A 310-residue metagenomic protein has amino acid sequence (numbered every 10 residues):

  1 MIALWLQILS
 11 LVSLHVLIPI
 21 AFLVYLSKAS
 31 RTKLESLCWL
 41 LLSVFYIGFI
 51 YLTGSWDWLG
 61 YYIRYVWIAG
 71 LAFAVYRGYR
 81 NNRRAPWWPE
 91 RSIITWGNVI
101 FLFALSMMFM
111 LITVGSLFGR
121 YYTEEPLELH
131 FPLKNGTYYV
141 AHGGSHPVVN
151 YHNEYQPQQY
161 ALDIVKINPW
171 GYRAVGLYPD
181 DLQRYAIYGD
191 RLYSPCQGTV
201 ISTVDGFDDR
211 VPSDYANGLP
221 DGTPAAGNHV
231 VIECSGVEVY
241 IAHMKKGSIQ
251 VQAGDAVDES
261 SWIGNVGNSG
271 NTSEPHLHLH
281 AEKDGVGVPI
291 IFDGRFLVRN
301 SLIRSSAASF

Functional and structural regions predicted by a protein language model:
I2-C196, V298-F310: Polar/charged, compositionally biased leader and regulatory segments
H142, K166, S202, H243-K246 (+2 more regions): A residue-level detector for short acidic-glycine micro-motifs
A186-I187, T199-K246: Zn2+-dependent peptidoglycan hydrolase active-site motif and core
L192-T203, Q250-N265: Short, well-structured beta-strand-loop connectors
Q197, E233-S235, E282-V286: Short strand-coil-strand connectors
Y215-G218, V230, V257-T272: Short hydrophobic beta/alpha edge segments that flank linear recognition/processing sites
L219-P220, I249, A253-D255, N271 (+1 more regions): Acidic, glycine-rich catalytic/binding loops that coordinate metals and/or anionic ligands
